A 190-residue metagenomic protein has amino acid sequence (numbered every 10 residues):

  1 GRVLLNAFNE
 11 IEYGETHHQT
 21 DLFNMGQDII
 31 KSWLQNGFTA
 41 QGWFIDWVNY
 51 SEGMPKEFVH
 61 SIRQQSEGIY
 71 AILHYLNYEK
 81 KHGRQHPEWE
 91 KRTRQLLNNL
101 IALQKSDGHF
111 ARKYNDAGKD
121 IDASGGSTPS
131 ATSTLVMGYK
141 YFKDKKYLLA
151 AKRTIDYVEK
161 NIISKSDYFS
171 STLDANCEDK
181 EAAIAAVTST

Functional and structural regions predicted by a protein language model:
G1, D21-F44, W89-A111, K145-Y168: Long, well-ordered core segments of solenoidal/helical folds
G1-L4, Y50-I69, A111-S130, D167-T188: Solvent-exposed loop and edge beta-strand segments that line ligand/cofactor-binding and catalytic clefts
L5-T20, E67-Q85, S130-D144, A185-T190: Well-ordered alpha-helical scaffold segments within catalytic/enzyme domains
D21, K56, R84-E88, K119 (+2 more regions): A structural signal for alpha-helical segments
F44-Y50: Short, charged, low-hydrophobicity "junction" segments
R63-N77, E88-W89, T93, L97 (+1 more regions): Long, acidic/serine-threonine-rich intrinsically disordered regions with weak helical/coil propensity that act as
G83, L97-K105, Y114-S130, Y141 (+2 more regions): Alpha-solenoid helical repeat scaffolds
S130-K165, N176-T190: Active-site neighborhood of glycoside hydrolase catalytic domains
